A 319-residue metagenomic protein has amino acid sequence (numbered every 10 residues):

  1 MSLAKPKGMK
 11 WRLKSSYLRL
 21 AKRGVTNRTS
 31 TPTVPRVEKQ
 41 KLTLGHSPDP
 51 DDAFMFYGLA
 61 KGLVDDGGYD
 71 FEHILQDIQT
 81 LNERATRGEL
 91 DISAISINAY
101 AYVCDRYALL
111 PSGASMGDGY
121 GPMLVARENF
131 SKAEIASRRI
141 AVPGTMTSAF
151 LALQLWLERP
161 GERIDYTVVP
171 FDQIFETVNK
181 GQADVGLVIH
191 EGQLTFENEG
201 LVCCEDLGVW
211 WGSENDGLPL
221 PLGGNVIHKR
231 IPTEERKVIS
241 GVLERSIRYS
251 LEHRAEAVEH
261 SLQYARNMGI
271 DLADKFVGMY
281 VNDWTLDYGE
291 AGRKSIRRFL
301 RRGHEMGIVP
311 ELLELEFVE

Functional and structural regions predicted by a protein language model:
E38-K61, L75, P122-V185, I189-L194 (+1 more regions): Bilobed "Venus flytrap"/periplasmic-binding protein-like clamshell domains and structurally analogous long
L42-T43, R106-A114, R139-I140: A structural signal for short loop-to-beta-strand junctions that line the ligand-binding cleft of periplasmic/secreted
D51-M55, V64-S96: Extracytoplasmic small-molecule ligand-binding "clamshell" domains of the periplasmic binding protein/Venus flytrap
D77-Q79, G88-A101, P170-F171, V188-L194: Beta->alpha turn/N-cap motifs
L109-K132, W211-R230: Hydrophobic/proline-rich hinge and linker segments of small-molecule sensing/allosteric domains, predominantly
D172-Q263: Pocket-lining segment of extracytoplasmic ligand-binding domains
P232-R302: Secondary-structure end/capping motifs
